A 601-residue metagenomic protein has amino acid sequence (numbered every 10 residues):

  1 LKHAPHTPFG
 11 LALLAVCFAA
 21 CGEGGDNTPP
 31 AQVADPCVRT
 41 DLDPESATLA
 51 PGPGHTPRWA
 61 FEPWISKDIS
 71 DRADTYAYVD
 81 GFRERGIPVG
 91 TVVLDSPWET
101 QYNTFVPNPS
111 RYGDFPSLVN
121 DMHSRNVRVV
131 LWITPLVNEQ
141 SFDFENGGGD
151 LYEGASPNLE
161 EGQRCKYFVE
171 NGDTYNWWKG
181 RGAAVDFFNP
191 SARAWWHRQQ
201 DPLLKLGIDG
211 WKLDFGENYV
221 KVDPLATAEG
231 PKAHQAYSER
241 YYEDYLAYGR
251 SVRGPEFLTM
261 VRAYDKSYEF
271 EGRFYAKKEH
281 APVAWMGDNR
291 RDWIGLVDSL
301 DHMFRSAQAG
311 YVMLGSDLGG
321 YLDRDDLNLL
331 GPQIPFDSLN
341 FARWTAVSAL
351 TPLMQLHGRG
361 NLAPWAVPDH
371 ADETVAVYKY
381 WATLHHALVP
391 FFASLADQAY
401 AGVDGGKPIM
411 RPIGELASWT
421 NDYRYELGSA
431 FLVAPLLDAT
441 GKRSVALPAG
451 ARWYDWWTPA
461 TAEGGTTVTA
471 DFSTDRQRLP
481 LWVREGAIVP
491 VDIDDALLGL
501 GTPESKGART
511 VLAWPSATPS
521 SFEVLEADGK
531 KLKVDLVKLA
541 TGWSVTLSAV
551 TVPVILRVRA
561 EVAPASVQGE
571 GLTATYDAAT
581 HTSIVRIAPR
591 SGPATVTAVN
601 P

Functional and structural regions predicted by a protein language model:
L1-L11: Bacterial N-terminal signal peptides that target proteins for export
G10-A19: Bacterial N-terminal signal peptides
F18-V38: Bacterial Sec-dependent N-terminal signal peptides
A34-Q477, V483: Catalytic-domain carbohydrate-binding cleft regions of carbohydrate-active enzymes
R452-T461, V558-A579: Proteolytic-maturation and junctional protease-sensitive modules
T466-A513, A579-P601: C-terminal beta-strand-rich structural cap/linker in extracellular carbohydrate-active enzymes
V483-A565, G569-E570: Accessory, solvent-exposed terminal regions and/or long lumenal/extracellular loops of proteins
T541-L547, A574-P589: Generic recognition of long tandem-repeat/solenoid scaffolds
